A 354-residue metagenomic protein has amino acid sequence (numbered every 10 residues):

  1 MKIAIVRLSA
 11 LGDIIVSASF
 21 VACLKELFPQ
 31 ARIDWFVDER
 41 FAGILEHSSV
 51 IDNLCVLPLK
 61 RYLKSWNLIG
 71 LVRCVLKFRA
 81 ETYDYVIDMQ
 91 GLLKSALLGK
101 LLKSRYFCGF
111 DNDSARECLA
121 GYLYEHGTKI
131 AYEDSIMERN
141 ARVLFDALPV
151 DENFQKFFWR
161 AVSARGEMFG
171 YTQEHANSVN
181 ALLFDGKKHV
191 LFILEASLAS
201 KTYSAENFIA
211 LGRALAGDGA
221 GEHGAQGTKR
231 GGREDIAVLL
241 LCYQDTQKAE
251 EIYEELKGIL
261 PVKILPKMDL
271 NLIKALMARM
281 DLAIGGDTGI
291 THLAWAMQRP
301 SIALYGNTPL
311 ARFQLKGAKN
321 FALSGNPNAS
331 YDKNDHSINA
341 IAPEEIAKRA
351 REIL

Functional and structural regions predicted by a protein language model:
M1-L354: Catalytic machinery of carbohydrate-active enzymes, primarily nucleotide-sugar-dependent glycosyltransferases
